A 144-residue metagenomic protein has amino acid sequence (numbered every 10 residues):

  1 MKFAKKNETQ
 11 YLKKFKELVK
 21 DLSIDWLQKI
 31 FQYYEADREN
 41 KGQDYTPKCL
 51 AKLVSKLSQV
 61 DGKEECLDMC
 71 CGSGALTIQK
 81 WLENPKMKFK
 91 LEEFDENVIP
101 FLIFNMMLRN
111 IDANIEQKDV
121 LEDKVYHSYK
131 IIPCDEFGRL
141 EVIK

Functional and structural regions predicted by a protein language model:
M1-K144: Class I S-adenosyl-L-methionine-dependent methyltransferase catalytic core
